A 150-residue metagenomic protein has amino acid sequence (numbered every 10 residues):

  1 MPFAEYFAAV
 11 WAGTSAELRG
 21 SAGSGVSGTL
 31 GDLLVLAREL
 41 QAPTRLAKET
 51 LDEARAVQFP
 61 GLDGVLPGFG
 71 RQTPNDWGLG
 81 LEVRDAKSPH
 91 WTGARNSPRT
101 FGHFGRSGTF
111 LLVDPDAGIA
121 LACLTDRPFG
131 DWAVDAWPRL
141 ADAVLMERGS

Functional and structural regions predicted by a protein language model:
M1-S150: Catalytic loop of the DD-peptidase/beta-lactamase superfamily, centered on the K-T-G motif and neighboring
